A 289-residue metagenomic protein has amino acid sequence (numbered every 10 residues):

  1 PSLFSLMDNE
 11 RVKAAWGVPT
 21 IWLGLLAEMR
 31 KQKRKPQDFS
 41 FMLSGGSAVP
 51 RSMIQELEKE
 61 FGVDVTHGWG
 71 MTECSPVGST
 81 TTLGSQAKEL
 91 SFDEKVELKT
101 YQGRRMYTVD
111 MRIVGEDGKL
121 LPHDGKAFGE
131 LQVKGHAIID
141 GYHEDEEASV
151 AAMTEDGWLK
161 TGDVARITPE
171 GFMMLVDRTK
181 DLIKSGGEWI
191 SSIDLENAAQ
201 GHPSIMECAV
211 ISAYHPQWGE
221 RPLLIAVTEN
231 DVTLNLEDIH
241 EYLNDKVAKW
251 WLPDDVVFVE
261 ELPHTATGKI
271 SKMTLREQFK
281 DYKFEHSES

Functional and structural regions predicted by a protein language model:
P1-K13: Conserved ATP-dependent adenylate/AMP-binding module captured primarily in the ANL superfamily
D8, A15, G135, D140-G141 (+4 more regions): AMP-binding/adenylate-forming catalytic core of the ANL superfamily
V12-G17, L26-E97, D110, D117 (+1 more regions): Gly/Ser/Thr-rich phosphate-binding loop
G46, G70, G103, D163 (+1 more regions): Active-site glycine-centered loops adjacent to acidic/histidine catalytic or metal-binding residues that shape
G62, E94-K99, D124, I138-G162 (+5 more regions): Conserved ANL (AMP-binding/adenylate-forming) active-site segment centered on the GW(Y/F)…HTG consensus within
T66-E73, G103-R105, V210-Y214: Beta-strand->loop->alpha-helix junctions that form or flank phosphate-binding loops in nucleotide-handling enzymes
R104-Q132, A151-A152, P169-E170, V232-L236 (+1 more regions): Conserved beta-loop-beta connector loops within the AMP-binding
Q278-S289: Acidic/polar alpha-helix N-cap and adjacent early helical turns within long charge-rich amphipathic helices/linkers
